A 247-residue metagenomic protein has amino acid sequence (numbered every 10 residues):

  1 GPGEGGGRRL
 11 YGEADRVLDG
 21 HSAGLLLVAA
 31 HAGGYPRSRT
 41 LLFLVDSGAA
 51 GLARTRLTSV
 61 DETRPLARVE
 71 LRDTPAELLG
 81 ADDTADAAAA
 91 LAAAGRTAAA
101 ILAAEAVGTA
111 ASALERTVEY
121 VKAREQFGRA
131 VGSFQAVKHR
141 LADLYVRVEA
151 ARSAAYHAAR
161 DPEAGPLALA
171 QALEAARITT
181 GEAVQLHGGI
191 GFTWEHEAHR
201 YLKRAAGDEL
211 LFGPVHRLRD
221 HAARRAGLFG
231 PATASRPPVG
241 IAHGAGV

Functional and structural regions predicted by a protein language model:
G1-R9, D61-T63: Short, ordered beta-strand-loop transition motifs
P2, L10, V45, L71-D73: Hydrophobic residues in beta-strands and at strand termini
G7, E13-A53, L57: A short core secondary-structure module
G20, S59-T63, A92-E105: Short alpha-helix boundary/capping segments
G48, L79, R124-F127: Cytochrome P450
A50-S59, P75-D82: Short secondary-structure junctions
P65-R96: A short, charged helix-loop
R96-V247: Alpha-helical interface subdomain recognition
